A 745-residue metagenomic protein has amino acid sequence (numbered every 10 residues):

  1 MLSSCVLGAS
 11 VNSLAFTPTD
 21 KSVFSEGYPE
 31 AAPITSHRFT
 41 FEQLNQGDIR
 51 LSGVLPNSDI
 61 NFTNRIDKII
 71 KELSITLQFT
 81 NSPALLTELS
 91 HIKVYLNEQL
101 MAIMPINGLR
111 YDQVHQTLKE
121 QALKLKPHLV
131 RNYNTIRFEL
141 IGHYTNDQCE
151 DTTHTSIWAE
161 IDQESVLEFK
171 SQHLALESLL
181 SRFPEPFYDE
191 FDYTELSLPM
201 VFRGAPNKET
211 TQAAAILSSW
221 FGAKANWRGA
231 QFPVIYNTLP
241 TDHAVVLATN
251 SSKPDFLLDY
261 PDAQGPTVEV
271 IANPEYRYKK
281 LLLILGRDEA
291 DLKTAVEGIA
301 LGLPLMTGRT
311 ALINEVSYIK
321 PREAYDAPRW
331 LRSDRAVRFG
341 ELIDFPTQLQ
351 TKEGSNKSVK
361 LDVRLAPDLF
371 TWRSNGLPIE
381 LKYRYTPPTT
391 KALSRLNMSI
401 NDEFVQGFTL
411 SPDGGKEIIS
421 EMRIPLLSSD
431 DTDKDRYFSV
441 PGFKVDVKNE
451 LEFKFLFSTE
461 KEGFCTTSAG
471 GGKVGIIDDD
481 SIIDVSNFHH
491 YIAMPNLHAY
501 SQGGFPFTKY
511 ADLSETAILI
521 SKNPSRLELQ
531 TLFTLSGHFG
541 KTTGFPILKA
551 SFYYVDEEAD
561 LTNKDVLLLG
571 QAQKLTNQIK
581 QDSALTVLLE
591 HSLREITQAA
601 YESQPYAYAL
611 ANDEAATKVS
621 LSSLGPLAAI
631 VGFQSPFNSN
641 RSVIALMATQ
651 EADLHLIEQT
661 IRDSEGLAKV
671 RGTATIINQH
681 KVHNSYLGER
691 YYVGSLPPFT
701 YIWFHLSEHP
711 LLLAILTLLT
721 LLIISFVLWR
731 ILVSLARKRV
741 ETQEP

Functional and structural regions predicted by a protein language model:
S3-S4, S10: N-terminal signal peptide c-region/cleavage motif recognized by signal peptidases
L14-P745: Solvent-exposed alpha-helical segments and adjacent loops that form catalytic or protein-interaction surfaces
